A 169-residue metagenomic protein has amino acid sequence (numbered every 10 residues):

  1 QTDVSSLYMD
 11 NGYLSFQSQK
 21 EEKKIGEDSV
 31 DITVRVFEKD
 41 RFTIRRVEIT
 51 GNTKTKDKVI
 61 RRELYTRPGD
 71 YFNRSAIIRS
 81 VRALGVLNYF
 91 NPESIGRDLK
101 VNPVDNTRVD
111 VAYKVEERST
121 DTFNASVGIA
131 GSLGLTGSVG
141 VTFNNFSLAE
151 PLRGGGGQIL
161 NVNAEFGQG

Functional and structural regions predicted by a protein language model:
Q1-I129, F143, R153-Q168: Periplasmic polypeptide-binding modules associated with outer-membrane biogenesis and secretion
A149-E150: Surface-exposed extracellular loop regions of Gram-negative outer-membrane beta-barrel proteins
